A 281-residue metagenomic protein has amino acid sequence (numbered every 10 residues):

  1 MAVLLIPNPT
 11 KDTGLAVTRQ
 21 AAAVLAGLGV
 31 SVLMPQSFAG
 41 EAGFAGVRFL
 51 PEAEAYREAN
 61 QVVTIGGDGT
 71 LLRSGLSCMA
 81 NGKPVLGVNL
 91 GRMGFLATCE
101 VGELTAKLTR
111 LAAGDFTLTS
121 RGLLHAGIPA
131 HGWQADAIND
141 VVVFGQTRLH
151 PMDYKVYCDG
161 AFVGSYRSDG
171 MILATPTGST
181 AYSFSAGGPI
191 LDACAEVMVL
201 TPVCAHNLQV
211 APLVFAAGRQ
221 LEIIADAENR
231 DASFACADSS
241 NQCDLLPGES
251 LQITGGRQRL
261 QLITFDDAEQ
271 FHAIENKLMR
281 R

Functional and structural regions predicted by a protein language model:
M1-Q61, I65, G102-T117, I128-A135 (+1 more regions): ATP/NTP phosphate-donor binding region
P9-T10, G67-T70, M93, T177-S179: Short glycine-rich anion-binding loops that position phosphate/pyrophosphate groups of nucleotides and phosphorylated
G14-L15, G69-G75, T180-S185: Short glycine/serine/threonine-rich phosphate/pyrophosphate-binding segments that cradle anionic phosphate groups
V62-V63, V85, M171-I172: Short, well-ordered beta-strand core segments
N81-C99: Short, acidic/small-residue loops that bind anionic groups at enzyme active sites
M93-D169: Catalytic core of DAGKc-family lipid kinases
A130, V143, R148, D159-F162 (+1 more regions): ATP/nucleoside-binding phosphotransfer catalytic cores, i.e., glycine-rich phosphate-binding loops
P151, A161-Q209: Gly/Ser/Thr-rich active-site loops/lids in small-molecule metabolic enzymes that frequently grip phosphoryl groups
